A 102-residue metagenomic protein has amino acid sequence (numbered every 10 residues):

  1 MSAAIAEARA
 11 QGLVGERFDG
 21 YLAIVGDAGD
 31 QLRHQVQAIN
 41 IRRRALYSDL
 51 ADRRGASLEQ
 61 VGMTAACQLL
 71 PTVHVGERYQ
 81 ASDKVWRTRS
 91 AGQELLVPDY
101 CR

Functional and structural regions predicted by a protein language model:
M1-Q11, G15-E16, A23-V25, L58-R102: Amphipathic, charged alpha-helical segments and their helix-to-coil junctions in extracytoplasmic/peripheral assemblies
D27-H34, A38-I41, A45, D49-A56 (+1 more regions): Surface-exposed, polar/charged faces of alpha-helical domains in mature secreted/periplasmic/lumenal proteins
